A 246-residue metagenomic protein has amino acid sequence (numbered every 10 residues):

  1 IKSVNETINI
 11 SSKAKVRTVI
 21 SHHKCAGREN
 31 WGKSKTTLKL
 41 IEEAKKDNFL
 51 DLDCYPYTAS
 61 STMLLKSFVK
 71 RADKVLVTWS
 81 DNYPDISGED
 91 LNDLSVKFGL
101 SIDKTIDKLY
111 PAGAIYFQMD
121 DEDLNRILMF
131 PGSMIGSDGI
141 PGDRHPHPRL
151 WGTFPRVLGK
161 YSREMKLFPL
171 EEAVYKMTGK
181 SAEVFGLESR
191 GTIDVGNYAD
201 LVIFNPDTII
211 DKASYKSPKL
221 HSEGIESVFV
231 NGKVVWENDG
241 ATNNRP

Functional and structural regions predicted by a protein language model:
V4, I8-S12, V16-K166: Active-site neighborhoods of metal-dependent hydrolases
D53, G99, D138, A173 (+4 more regions): Divalent metal-coordination and catalytic microenvironments
A114-N125, F168-V174, A182-K219: Acidic, glycine-enriched loop/beta-strand segments at the rims of small-molecule binding/catalytic pockets
R126-G132, S137-D138, T153, L201-R245: C-terminal cap of metal-dependent C-N hydrolases
Y161, A173-K176: Structured C-terminal cores of nucleic-acid metabolism proteins
